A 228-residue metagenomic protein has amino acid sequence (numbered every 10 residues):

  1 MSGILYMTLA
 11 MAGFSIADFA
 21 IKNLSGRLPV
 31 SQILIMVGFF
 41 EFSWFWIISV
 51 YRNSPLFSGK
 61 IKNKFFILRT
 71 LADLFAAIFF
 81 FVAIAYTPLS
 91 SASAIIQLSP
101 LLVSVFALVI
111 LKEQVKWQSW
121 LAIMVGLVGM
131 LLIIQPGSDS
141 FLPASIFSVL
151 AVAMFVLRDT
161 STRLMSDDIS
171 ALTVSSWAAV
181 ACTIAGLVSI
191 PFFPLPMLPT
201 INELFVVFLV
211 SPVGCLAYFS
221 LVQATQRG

Functional and structural regions predicted by a protein language model:
M1-A12, F42-L68, W117, I169 (+2 more regions): Membrane-interface interhelical linkers
L9, M36, L68, I95-L98 (+3 more regions): Hydrophobic core positions of alpha-helical segments in small-molecule transporters and transporter systems
M11, G38-F42, Q97-L101, I123-G126 (+2 more regions): Residue-level recognition of pore/gate-forming positions within transmembrane alpha-helices of multi-pass
M11-F19, W46, T70-I78, P100-V105 (+4 more regions): Hydrophobic/small/kink-forming positions within alpha-helical transmembrane segments of polytopic membrane proteins
S15, F19-K22, V30-S31, F45 (+2 more regions): Transmembrane alpha-helical segments that form core, pore/gating elements of small-molecule transporters/exporters
G26-Q32, F79-I96, D167-L172, S220-G228: Structural motif at transmembrane-helix junctions in multi-pass transporters
V82, S99-L121: C-terminal transmembrane-helix exit sites in multi-pass transporters
Q118-Q135, A151: Hydrophobic transmembrane alpha-helices of multi-pass small-molecule transport proteins
